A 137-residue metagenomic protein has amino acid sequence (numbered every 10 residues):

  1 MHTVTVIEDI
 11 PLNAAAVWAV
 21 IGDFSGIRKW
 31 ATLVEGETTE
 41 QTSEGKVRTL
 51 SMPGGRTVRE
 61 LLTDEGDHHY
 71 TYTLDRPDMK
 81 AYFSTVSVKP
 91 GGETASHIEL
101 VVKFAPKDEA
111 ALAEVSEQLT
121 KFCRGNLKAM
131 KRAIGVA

Functional and structural regions predicted by a protein language model:
M1-T3, L50, G91-H97: Extended beta-strand/beta-hairpin segments
M1-T42: Hydrophobic ligand-binding cavity/cleft-lining segments
T5, V47, T57, F83 (+1 more regions): Broad gene-expression machinery/nucleic-acid interaction feature
V6-E8, V58-T63, F83-P90: Hydrophobic/aromatic beta-strand elements that line small-molecule binding cavities or substrate pockets in beta-rich
I10-L12, G54, F104-P106: Beta-strand elements of well-folded, non-transmembrane domains
A16-W18, V58-E60, Y70-Y72, Y82 (+1 more regions): Short acidic, gly/pro-rich beta-turn/loop elements at beta-sheet edges and active-site/ligand-binding grooves
R28-T32, G36-K80, G125, A129-A137: Glycine-rich portal/gate segments that line the openings of hydrophobic small-molecule binding cavities
R76-G125, M130-V136: Beta-strand/loop substructures that line and gate deep hydrophobic ligand-binding cavities in soluble
